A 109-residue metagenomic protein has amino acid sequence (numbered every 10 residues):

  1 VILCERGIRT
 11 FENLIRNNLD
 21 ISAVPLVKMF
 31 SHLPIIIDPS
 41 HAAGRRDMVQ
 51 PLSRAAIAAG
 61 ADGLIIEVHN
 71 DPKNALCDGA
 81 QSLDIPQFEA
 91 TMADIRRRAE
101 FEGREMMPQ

Functional and structural regions predicted by a protein language model:
V1-V68: Catalytic alpha/beta core domains of metabolic enzymes, predominantly
N70-R104: C-terminal helical cap(s) of enzyme catalytic domains, especially alpha/beta-barrels
M107: Glycine-rich phosphate-binding loops of nucleotide-dependent enzymes
